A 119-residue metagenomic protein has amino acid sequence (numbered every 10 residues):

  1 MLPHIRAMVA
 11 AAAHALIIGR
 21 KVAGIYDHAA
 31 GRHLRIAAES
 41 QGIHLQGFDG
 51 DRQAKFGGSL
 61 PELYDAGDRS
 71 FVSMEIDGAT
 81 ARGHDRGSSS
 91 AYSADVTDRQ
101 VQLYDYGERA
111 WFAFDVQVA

Functional and structural regions predicted by a protein language model:
L2-A119: Repetitive, compositionally biased segments used for assembly/scaffolding
